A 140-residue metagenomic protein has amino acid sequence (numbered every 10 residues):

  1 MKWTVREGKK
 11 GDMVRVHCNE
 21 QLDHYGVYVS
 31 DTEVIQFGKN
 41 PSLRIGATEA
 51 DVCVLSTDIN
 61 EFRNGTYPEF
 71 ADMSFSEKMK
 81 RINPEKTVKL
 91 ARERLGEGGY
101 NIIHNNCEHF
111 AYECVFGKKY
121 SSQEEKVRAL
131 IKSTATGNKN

Functional and structural regions predicted by a protein language model:
M1-W3: Short alpha-helix capping/helix-loop boundary micro-motifs
V5-F75: Glycine-rich catalytic cores of cysteine/serine-nucleophile enzymes that process amide/ester linkages in cell-envelope
G8, D12, M79-I82, N105: Short coil/turn linker and secondary-structure boundary residues
E61-L95: Aromatic/basic micro-patches that form nucleic-acid/chromatin recognition or nuclease catalytic surfaces
I82-N140: Activation targets extended, charge/polar-rich intrinsically disordered C-terminal tails
